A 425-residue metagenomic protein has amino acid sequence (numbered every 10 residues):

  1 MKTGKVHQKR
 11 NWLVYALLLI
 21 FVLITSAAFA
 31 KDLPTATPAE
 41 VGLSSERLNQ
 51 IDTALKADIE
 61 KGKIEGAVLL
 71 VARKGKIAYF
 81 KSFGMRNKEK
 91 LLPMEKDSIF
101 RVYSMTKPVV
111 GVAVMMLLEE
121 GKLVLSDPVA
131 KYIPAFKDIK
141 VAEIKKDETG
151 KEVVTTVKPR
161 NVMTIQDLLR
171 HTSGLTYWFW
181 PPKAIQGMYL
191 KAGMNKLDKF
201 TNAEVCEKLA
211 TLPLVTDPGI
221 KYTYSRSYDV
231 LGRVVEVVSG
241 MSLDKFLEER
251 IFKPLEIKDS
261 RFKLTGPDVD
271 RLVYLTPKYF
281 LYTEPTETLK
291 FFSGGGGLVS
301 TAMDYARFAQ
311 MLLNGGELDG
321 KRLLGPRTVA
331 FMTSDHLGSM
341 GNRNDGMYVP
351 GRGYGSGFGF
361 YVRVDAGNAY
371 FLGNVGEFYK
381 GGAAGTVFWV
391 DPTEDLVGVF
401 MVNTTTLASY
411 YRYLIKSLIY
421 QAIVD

Functional and structural regions predicted by a protein language model:
K2-L17: Bacterial N-terminal signal peptides that target proteins for export
Y15-S26: Bacterial N-terminal signal peptides
K31-V102, K122, D138-D147, Y282-T283 (+2 more regions): Short, conserved catalytic-motif segment at the N-terminal edge
P34, P134-G373: Short, surface-exposed loop or secondary-structure junction motifs that flank catalytic or metal-binding residues
S44, K107, T301: Short, conserved phosphate/pyrophosphate- and ester-handling motifs at nucleotide-, phospho-/glycolipid
N49-L55, L69, G75, F100-I133 (+4 more regions): Active-site SXXK
K61-I64, L92-M94, V124, T156-M163 (+5 more regions): Extracellular/periplasmic catalytic domains that process cell-envelope and extracellular macromolecules
F388-V390, D395-T404: Short, well-ordered beta-strand elements
